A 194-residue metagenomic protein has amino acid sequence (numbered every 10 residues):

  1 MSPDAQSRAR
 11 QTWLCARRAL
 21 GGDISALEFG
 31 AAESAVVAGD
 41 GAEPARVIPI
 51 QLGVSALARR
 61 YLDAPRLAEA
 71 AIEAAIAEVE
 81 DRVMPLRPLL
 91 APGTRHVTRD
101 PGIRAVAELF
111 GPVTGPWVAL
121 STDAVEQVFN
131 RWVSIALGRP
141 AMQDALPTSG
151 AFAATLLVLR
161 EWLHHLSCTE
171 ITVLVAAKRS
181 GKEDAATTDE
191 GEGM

Functional and structural regions predicted by a protein language model:
S2-I24, A38-D40, A45-M194: Helical "lid/coupling" subdomains associated with nucleotide-phosphate turnover
E28-F29: Long, polar low-complexity intrinsically disordered regions
